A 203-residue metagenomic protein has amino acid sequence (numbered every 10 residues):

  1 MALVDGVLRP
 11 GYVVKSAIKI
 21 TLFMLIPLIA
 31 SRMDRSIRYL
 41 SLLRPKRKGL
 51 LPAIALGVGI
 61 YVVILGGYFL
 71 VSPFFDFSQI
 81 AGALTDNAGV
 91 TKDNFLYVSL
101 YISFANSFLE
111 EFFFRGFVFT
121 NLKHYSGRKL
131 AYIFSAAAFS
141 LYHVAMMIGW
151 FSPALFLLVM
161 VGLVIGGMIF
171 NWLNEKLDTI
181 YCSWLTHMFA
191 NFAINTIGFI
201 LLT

Functional and structural regions predicted by a protein language model:
M1-S36, A88-G89: Alpha-helical transmembrane segments in multi-pass membrane proteins
A2-P10, V71-F75, V144-G149: Juxtamembrane "helix-exit" motif on the non-cytosolic side of transmembrane helices
G11-I18, G82-A88, S152-V161: Non-cytosolic membrane-interface motifs at loop->transmembrane helix junctions
A17, L50-V58, L96-L100, K129-F134 (+2 more regions): Hydrophobic alpha-helical transmembrane segments
R38-N106: Juxtamembrane helix-loop-helix connectors linking adjacent transmembrane helices in multi-pass membrane enzymes
L109-F134, E175-T179: Membrane-interface helix/loop boundary segments of multi-pass membrane proteins
A131-V144: Small-polar-interrupted transmembrane alpha-helices in polytopic inner-membrane proteins
P153-T203: Functionally important transmembrane alpha-helices
